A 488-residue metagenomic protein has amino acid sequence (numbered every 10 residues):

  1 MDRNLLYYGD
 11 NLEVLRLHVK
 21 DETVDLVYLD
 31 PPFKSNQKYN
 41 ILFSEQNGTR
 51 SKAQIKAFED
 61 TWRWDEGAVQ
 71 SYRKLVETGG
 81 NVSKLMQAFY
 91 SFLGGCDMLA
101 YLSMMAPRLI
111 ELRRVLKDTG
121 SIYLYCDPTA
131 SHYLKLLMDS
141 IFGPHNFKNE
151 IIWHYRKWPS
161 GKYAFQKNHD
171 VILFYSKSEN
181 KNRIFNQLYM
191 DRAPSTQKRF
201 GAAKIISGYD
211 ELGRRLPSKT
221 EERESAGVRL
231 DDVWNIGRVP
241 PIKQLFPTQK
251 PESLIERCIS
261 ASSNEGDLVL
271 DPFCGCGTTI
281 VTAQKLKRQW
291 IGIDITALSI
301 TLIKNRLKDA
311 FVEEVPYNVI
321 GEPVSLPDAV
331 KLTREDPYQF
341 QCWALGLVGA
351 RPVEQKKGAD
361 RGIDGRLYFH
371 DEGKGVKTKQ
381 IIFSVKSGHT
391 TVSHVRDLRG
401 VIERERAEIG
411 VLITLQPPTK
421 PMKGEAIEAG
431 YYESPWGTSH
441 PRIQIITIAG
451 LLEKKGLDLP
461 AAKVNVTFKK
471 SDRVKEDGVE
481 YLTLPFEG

Functional and structural regions predicted by a protein language model:
M1-I293, L298: Core catalytic lobe of class I
K287, I291-G488: Mixed-charge (Asp/Glu-Lys/Arg
